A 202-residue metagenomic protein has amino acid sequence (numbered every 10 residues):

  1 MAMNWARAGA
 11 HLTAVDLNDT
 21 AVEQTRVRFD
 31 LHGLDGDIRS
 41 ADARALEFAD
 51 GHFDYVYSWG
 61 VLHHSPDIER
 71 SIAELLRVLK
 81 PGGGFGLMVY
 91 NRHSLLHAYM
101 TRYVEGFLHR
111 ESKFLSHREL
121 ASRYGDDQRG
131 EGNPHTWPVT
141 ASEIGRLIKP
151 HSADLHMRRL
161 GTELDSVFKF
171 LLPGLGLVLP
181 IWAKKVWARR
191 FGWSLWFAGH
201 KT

Functional and structural regions predicted by a protein language model:
M1-A45: Class I SAM-dependent methyltransferase SAM/SAH-binding core
A10, H52, G82-G83: Surface-exposed loop/turn positions
R44-Y55: A short acidic, Gly/Pro-enriched loop at the edge of an enzyme's catalytic core that lines a small-molecule cofactor
A45, H63, R92: Active-site micro-motifs of SAM-dependent methyltransferase domains
D54-I68: A short SAM/SAH-binding and catalytic strip from SAM-dependent methyltransferases
S65-P66, L79-P81: Helix-to-beta-strand junctions that scaffold the AdoMet/dcAdoMet cofactor pocket in Class I SAM-dependent enzymes
E69-R70, E74, G84-A198: S-adenosyl-L-methionine-dependent methyltransferase catalytic module, highlighting the catalytic core
